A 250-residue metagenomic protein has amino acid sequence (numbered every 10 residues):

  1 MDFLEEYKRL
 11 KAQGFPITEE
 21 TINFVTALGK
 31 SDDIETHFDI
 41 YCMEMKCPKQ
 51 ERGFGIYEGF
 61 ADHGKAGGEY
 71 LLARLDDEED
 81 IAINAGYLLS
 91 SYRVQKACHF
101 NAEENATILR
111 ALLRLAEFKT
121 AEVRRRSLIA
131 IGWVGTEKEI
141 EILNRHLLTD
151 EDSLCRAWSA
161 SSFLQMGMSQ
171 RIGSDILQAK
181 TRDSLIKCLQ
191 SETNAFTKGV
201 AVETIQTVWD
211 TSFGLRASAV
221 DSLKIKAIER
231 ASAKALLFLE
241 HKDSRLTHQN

Functional and structural regions predicted by a protein language model:
M1-E5, L28-E44, H63-D76, Q95-L115 (+3 more regions): Amphipathic alpha-helical scaffolding segments comprising HEAT/armadillo-like alpha-solenoid repeats
M1-I22: N-terminal leader/linker segments that initiate helical-solenoid repeat arrays
F15, K49-Q50, K65, E79-I83 (+4 more regions): Alpha-helix N-cap/helix-start positions at coil->helix boundaries
E19, G53-F54, E69, A82-Y87 (+4 more regions): Alpha-solenoid HEAT/ARM repeat scaffold
Y41-Q50, A82-Y92, E117, A157-F163: HEAT-repeat alpha-solenoid elements in large eukaryotic scaffold proteins
A61, S90-V94, G132, L164-Q165 (+1 more regions): Structural signature of alpha-helical solenoid repeat scaffolds
S153, A157-D210: Ankyrin-repeat and related helical/solenoid repeat scaffolds used for protein-protein interactions
D210-N250: Eukaryotic acidic, Ser/Thr-rich intrinsically disordered low-complexity regions
